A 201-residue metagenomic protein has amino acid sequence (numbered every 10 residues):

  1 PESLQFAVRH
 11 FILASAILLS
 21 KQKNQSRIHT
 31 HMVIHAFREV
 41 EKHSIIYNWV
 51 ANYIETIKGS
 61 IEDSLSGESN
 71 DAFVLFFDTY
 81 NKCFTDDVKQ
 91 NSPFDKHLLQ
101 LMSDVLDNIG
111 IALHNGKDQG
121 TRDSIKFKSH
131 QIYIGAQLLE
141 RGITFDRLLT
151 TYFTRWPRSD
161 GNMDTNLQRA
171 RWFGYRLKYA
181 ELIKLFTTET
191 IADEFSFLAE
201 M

Functional and structural regions predicted by a protein language model:
P1-K21, G67-D71: Conserved P-loop NTPase catalytic core
H10-Q22, K96-H97, G135-L139, A170: Short alpha-helical segments and helix-capping/turn motifs at coil-helix boundaries
I12, A16, I28, E200-M201: The feature primarily captures lumenal catalytic ectodomains of type II secretory-pathway glycosyltransferases
S20-I132: Conserved C-terminal RecA-like helicase domain
L75-T79, R158-D160, E200-M201: Short secondary-structure transition/capping segments
I111-D193: Conserved RecA-like P-loop NTPase helicase motor core
A192-M201: Long, hydrophobic alpha-helical segments
